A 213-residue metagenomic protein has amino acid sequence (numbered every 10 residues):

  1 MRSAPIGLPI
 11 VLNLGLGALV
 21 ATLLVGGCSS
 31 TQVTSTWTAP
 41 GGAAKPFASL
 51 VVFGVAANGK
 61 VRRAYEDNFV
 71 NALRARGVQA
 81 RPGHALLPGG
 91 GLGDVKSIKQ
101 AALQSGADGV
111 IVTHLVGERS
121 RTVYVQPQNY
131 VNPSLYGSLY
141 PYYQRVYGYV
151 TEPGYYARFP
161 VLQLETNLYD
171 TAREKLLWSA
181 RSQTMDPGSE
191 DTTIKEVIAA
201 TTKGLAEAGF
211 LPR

Functional and structural regions predicted by a protein language model:
M1-C28: Sec-dependent bacterial lipoprotein signal peptides
G7-V11, V95, L103, E190: Structural motif marking the loop-to-transmembrane transition
C28-A48, A57, R145-R213: C-terminal/domain-edge helix-coil "capping" segments
S35-A39, A64-A75, S134-G137, F210-R213: Short low-complexity stretches enriched in small and charged residues
S49, F53-Q126: N-terminal segment of the mature soluble domain
G93-L168: Surface-exposed short loop/turn segments
